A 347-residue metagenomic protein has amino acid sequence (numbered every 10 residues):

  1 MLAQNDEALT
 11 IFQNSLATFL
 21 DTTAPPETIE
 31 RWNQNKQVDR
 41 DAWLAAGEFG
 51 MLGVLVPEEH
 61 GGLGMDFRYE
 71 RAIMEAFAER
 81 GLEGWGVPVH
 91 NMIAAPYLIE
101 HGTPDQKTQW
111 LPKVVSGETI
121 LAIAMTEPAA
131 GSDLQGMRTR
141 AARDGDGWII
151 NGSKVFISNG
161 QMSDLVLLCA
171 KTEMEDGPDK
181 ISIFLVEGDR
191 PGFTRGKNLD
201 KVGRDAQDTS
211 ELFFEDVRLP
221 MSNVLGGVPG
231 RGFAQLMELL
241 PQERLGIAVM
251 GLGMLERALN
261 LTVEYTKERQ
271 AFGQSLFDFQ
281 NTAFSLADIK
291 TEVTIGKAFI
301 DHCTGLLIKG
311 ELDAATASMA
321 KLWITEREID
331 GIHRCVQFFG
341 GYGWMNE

Functional and structural regions predicted by a protein language model:
M1-G84, H101-Q106, K113-E118, D133-L134 (+4 more regions): Alpha-helical interface subdomain recognition
G50, I73-A78, A170, V186-P191 (+1 more regions): Short Ser/Thr-interspersed hydrophobic loop/turn segments at strand-loop and sheet-helix junctions that line or gate
M92-H101: Helix-loop "lid/cap" segments that line or gate small-molecule binding pockets
G117-M125: A short, Trp-centered hydrophobic/proline-enriched beta-strand micro-motif
G131, V155-G160, R204, Q242-G246: Glycine-rich phosphate/pyrophosphate-binding beta-alpha loops
G136-R138, D189-R218: Flexible, small-/acidic-enriched active-site or ligand-binding loops
N151-R195: A short core secondary-structure module
E215-A234: Long, acidic (Asp/Glu-rich), low-complexity accessory segments flanking structured domains
